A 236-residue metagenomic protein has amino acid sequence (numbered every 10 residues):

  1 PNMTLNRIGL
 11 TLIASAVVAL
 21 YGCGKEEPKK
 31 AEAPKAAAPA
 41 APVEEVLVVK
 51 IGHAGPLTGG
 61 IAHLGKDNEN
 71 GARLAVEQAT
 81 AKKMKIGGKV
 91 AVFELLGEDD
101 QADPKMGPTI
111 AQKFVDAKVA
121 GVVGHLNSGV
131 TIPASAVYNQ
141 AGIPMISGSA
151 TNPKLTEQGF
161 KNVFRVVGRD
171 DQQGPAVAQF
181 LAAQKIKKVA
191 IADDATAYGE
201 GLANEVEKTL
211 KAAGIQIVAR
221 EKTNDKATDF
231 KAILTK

Functional and structural regions predicted by a protein language model:
N2-L12: Bacterial N-terminal signal peptides that target proteins for export
T11-A19: Bacterial N-terminal signal peptides
C23-E26: Bacterial signal peptide processing site
P28-H53, K85-V92, L181-K187: Immediate post-signal peptide segment of exported/extracytoplasmic ligand-binding proteins
V43-V48, G52-R73, E98-P104, N127-G129 (+1 more regions): Extracytoplasmic "Venus flytrap"
N70-L95, K211-I215: Signal peptide-proximal N-terminal region of secreted/periplasmic/extracellular or secretory-lumen proteins
K89-D116, Q173-A176, T223-K236: Structural motif
V119-E221: Extracytoplasmic ligand/sensor domains, especially the bilobed periplasmic-binding protein
